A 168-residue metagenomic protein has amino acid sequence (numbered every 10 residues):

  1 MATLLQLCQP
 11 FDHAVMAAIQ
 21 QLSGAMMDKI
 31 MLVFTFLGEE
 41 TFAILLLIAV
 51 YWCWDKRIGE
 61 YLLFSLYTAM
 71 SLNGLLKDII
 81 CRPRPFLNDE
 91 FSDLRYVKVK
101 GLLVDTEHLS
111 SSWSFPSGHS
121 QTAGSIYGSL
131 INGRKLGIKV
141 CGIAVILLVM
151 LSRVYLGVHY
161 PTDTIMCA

Functional and structural regions predicted by a protein language model:
M1-A43, N73-H108: N-terminal transmembrane-helix/juxtamembrane module of multi-pass inner/ER membrane proteins
L37-E40, L62-L63, G137, C141-A144: Alpha-helical transmembrane segments
G38-T41, L63, Y67, Q121 (+1 more regions): Residue-level signal for the membrane-embedded core of alpha-helical transmembrane segments, especially mid-helix
L46-L47, C53, N88-A168: Membrane-embedded catalytic cores of phosphoryl/pyrophosphoryl-handling enzymes
V50-W52, L66, I80: Short glycine-rich, polar/acidic loop-and-turn segments at beta strand-coil junctions
R57-I58: Membrane-interface helix-loop-helix junctions at transmembrane boundaries of multi-pass membrane enzymes, predominantly
